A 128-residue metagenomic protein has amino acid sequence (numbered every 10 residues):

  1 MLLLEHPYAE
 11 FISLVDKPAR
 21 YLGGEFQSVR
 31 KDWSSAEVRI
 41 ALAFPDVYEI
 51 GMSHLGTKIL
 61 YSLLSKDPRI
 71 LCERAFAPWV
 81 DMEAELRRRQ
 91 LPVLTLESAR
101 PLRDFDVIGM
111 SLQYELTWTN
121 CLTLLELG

Functional and structural regions predicted by a protein language model:
M1-G128: A short, structured N-terminal alpha-helical element that caps or precedes a catalytic domain
